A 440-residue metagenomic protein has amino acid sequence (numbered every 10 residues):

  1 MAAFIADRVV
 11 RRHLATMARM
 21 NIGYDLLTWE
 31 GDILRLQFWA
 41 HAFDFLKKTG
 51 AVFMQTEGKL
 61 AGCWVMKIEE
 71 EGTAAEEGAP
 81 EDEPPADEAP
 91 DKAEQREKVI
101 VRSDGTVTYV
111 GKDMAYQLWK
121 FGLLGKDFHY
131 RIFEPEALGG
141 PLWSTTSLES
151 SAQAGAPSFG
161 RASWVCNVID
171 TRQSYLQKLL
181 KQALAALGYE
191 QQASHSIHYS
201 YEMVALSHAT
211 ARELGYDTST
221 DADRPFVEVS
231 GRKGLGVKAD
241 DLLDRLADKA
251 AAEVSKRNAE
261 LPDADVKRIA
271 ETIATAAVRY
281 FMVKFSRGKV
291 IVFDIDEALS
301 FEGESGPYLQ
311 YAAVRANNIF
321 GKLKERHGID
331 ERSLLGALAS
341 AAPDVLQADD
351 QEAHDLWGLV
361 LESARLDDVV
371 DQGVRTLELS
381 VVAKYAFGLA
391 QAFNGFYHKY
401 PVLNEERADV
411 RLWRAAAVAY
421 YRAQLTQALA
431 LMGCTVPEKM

Functional and structural regions predicted by a protein language model:
M1-M440: Non-catalytic interaction-recognition regions
